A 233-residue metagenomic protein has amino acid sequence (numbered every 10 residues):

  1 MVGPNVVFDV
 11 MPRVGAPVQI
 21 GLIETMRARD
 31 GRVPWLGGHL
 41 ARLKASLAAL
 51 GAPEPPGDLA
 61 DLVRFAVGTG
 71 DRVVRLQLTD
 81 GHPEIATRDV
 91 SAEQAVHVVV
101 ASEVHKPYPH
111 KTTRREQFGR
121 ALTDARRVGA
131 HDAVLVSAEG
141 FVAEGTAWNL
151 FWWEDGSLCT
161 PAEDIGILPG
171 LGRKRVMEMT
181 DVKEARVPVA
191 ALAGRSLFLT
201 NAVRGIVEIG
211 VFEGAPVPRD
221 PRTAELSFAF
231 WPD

Functional and structural regions predicted by a protein language model:
M1-V134, A138-F141, D164-I167, R173-D233: Conserved alpha/beta cores of soluble small-molecule-handling proteins
V142-E163: Glycine- and Gly-Pro-enriched alpha-helical subdomains that act as flexible, kink-prone "lid/hinge" or packing modules
